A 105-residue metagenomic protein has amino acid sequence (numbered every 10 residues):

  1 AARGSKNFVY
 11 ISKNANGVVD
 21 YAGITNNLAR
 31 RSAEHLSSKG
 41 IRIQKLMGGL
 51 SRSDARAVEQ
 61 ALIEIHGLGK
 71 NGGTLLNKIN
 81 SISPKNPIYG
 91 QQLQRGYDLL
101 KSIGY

Functional and structural regions predicted by a protein language model:
A1-Y105: Catalytic toxin/effector domains delivered as secreted proteins or via bacterial secretion systems
